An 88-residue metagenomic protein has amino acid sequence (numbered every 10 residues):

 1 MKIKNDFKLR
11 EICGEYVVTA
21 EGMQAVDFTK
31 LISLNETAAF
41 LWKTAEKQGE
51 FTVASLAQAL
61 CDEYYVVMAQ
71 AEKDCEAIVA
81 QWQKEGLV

Functional and structural regions predicted by a protein language model:
M1-F40: Acidic, low-complexity/disordered tracts enriched in E/D and polar residues
K30-V88: Long, charge-rich, low-complexity alpha-helical segments
